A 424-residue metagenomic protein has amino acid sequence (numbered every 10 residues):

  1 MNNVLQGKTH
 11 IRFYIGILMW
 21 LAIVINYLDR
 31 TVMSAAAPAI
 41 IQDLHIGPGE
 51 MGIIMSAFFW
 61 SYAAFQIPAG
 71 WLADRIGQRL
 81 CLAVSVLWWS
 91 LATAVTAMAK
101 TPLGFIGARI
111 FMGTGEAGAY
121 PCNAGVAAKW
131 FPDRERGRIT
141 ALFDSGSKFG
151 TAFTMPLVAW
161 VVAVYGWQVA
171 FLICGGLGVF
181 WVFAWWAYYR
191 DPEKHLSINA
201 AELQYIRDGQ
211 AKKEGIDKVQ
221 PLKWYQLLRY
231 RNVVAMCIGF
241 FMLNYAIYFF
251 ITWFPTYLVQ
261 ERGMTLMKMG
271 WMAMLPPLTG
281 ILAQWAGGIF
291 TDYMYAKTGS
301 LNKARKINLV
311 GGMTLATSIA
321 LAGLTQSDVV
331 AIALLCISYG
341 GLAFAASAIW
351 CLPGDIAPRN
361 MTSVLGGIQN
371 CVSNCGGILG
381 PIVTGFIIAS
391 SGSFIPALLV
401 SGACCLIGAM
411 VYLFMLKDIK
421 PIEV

Functional and structural regions predicted by a protein language model:
Y14-P48, F250-P255: Extracytoplasmic
M33-S34, R229-W285, A346, W350: Extracytoplasmic gate region of multi-pass secondary transporters
H45, G77, M98-G104, G115 (+4 more regions): Helix-breaking motifs and short loop linkers at transmembrane-helix boundaries and internal kinks in secondary membrane
S56-A69, M274-G287: Central cavity-lining transmembrane alpha-helices of secondary-active solute carriers, predominantly the Major
A64-L103: Conserved MFS/SLC helix-loop-helix module at the cytosolic interface between two early adjacent transmembrane helices
A108-K148: Cytoplasmic helix-loop-helix junction between adjacent transmembrane helices in 12-TM secondary transporters
F143, S147-L196: Helix-loop-helix hairpin linking two adjacent transmembrane segments in secondary transporters
N302-I349: C-terminal transmembrane helical hairpin of 12-TM major facilitator-type secondary transporters
